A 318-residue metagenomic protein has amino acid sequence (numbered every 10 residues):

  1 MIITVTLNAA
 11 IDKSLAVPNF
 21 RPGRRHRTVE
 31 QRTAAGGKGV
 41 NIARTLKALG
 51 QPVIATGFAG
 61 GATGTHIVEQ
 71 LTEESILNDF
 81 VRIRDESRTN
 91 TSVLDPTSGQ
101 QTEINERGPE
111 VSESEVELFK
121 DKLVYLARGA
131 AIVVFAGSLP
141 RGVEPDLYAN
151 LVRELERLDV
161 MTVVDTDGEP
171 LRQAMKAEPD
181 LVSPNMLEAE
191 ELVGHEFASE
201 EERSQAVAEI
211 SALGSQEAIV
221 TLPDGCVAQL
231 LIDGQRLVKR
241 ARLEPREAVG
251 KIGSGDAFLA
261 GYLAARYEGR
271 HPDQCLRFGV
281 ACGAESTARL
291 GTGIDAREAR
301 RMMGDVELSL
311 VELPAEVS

Functional and structural regions predicted by a protein language model:
M1-T56, G64-H66, P245, L313-S318: Glycine-rich phosphate/adenosyl-contacting loop at the front of the ribokinase-like
I2, Q51-V53, N78, T162 (+1 more regions): Hydrophobic anchor at the start of a short beta-strand that flanks the dinucleotide cofactor-binding loop
R24, A48-I132, M302-S318: Conserved N-terminal subdomain of the carbohydrate kinase-like
L46, N185, G255: Short, conserved phosphate/pyrophosphate- and ester-handling motifs at nucleotide-, phospho-/glycolipid
V53-A55, S75-V81, D180-E191, V238-R242: Short hydrophobic/aromatic-enriched beta-strand-loop microsegments
I132-R203: Conserved beta-alpha-beta core of the PfkB/ribokinase-like small-molecule kinase fold
E154, R172, E200-S318: Conserved phosphate-binding/catalytic region of the ribokinase-like
